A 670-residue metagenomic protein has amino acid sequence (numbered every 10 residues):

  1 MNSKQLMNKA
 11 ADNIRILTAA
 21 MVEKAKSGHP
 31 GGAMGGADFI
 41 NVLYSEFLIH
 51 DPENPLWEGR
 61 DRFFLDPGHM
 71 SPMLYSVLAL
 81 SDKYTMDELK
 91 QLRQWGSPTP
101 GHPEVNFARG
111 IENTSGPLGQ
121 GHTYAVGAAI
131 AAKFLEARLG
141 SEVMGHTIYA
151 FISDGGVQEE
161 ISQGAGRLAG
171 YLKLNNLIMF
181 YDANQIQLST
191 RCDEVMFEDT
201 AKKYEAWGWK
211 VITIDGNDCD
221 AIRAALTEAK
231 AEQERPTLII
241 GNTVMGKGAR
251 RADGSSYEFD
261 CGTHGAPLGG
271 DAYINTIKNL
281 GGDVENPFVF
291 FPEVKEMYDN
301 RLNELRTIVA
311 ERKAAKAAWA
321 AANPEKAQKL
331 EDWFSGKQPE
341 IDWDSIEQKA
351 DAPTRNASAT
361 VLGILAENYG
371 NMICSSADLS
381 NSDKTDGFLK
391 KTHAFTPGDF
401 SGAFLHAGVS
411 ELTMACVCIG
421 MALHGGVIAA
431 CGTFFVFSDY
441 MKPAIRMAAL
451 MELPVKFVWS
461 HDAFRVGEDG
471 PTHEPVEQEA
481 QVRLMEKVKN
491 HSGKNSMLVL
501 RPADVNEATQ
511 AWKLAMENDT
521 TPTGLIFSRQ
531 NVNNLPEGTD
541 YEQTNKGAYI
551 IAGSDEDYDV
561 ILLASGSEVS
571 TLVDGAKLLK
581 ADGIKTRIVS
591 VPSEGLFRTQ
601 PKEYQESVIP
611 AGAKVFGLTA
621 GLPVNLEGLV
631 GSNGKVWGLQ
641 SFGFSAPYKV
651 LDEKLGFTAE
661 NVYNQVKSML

Functional and structural regions predicted by a protein language model:
M1-M34, I152, G156, E160 (+9 more regions): Conserved acidic/glycine
M1-T147, E296, L302-I526, N531 (+3 more regions): Thiamine diphosphate
Q94-N106, Y124, I130, F134-G140 (+5 more regions): Thiamine diphosphate
E159, I222-R223, S382-K384, M414 (+4 more regions): Short, well-ordered alpha-helical microsegments
